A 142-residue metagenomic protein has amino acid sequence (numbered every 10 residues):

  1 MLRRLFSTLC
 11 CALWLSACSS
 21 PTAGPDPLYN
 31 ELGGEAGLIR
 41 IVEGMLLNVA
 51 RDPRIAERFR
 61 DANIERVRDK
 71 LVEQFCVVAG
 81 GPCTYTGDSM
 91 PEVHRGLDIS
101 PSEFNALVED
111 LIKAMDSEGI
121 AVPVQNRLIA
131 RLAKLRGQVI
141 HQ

Functional and structural regions predicted by a protein language model:
M1-L9: Bacterial N-terminal signal peptides that target proteins for export
C10, G24, N30, L47 (+4 more regions): Short, functionally important structural connectors and interaction interfaces within domains
W14-A17: C-terminal motif of bacterial Sec signal peptides marking the signal peptidase cleavage site
S19-T22: Bacterial signal peptide processing site
G24-E73, S117, P123: Post-signal-peptide N-terminal segment of Sec-exported extracytoplasmic proteins
I64-V67, L71-Q74, V78-Q138: Compact alpha-helical subdomains of small soluble proteins
H141-Q142: Short, solvent-exposed mixed-charge patches
